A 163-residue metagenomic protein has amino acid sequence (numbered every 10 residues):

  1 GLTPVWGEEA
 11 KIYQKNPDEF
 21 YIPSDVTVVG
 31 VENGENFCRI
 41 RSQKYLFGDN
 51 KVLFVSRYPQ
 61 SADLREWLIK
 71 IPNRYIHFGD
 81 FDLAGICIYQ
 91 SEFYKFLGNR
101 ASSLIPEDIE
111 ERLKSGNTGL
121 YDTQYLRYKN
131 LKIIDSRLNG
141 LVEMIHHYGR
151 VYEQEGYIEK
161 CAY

Functional and structural regions predicted by a protein language model:
G1-P72, A84, Q90-Y163: Nucleic-acid enzyme cleavage-core boundary/entry regions
H77: Terminal peptide-recognition signature
